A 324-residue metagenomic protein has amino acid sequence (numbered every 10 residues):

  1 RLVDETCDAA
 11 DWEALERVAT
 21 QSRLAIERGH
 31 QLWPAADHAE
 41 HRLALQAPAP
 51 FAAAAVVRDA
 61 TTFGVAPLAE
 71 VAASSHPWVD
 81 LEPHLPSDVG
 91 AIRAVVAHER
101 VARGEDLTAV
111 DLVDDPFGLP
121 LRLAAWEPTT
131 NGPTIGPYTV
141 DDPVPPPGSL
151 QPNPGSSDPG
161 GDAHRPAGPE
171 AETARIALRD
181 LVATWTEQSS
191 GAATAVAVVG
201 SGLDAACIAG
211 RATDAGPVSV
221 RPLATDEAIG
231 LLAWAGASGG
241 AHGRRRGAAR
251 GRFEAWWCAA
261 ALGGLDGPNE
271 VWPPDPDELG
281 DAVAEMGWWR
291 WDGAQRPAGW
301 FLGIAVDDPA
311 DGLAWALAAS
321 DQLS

Functional and structural regions predicted by a protein language model:
R1-Q46: Charged, amphipathic alpha-helical stretches
D8, G29, S74, R122 (+7 more regions): Acidic, low-complexity intrinsically disordered regions
A36-G247, G251: Extended, low-hydrophobicity segments enriched in charged/polar residues
R244-G264: Hydrophobic protein-protein interaction segments
W256, G264-D275: Cysteine-dependent deubiquitinase/ubiquitin-like isopeptidase catalytic cores across multiple families
E270-Q322: C-terminal structured interaction module
